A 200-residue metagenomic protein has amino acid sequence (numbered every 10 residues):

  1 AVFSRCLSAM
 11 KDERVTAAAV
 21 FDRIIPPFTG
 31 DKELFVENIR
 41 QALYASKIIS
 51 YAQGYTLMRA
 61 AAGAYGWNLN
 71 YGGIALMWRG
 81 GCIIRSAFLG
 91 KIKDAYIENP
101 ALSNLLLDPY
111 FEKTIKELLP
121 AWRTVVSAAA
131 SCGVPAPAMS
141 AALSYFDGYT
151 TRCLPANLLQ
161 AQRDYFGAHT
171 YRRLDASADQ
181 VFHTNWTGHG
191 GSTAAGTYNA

Functional and structural regions predicted by a protein language model:
A1-A200: NAD(P)-dependent dehydrogenase/reductase Rossmann-like domain
